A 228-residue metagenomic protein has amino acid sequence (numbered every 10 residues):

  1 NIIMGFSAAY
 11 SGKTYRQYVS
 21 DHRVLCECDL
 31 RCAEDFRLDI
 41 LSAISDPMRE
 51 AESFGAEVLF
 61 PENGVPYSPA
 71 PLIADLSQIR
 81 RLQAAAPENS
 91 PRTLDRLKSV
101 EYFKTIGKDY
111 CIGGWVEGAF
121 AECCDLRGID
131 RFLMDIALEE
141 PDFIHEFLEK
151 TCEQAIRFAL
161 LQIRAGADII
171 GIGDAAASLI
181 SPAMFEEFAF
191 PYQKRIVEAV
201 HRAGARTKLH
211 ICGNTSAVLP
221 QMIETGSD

Functional and structural regions predicted by a protein language model:
N1-S7, K13-Y18, C28, C32 (+3 more regions): Active-site loop segments of alpha/beta catalytic cores
M4-A9, D46-E50: Short active-site-proximal "capping" loops at secondary-structure junctions
S11-G12, Q78: Flexible, glycine-rich active-site loops centered on histidine and acidic residues that chelate a metal or position
D29-G55: Glycine-rich, N-terminal phosphate-binding loop and its surrounding beta-alpha-beta segment
L72-L82: Short, basic/glycine-rich phosphate-binding loops at helix/coil junctions that contact nucleotide phosphates
